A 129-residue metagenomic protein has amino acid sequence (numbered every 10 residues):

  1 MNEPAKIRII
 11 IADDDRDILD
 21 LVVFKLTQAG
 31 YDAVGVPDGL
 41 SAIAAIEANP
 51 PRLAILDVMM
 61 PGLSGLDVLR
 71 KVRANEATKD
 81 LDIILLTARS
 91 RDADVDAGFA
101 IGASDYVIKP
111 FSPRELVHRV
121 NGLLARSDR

Functional and structural regions predicted by a protein language model:
D15, V58-M59, I84, R89: The short loop immediately C-terminal to the conserved phospho-acceptor aspartate in CheY-like receiver
L19, P61, R70, K79 (+2 more regions): The feature encodes the CheY-like receiver
D20-Q28: Charged docking surfaces used in two-component/phosphorelay signaling
V23, D67, S90-I108, H118: Alpha4 helix (beta4-alpha4-beta5 surface) of REC/receiver domains from two-component response regulators
G30-P37, A45: Short hydrophobic/Thr-rich beta-strand motif most characteristic of the beta2 strand and flanking loop of CheY-like
P37-S41, S64-R70: Acidic catalytic/metal-coordinating carboxylates
P50-I55: Active-site beta3 strand of CheY-like receiver
F111-N121: C-terminal output helix
